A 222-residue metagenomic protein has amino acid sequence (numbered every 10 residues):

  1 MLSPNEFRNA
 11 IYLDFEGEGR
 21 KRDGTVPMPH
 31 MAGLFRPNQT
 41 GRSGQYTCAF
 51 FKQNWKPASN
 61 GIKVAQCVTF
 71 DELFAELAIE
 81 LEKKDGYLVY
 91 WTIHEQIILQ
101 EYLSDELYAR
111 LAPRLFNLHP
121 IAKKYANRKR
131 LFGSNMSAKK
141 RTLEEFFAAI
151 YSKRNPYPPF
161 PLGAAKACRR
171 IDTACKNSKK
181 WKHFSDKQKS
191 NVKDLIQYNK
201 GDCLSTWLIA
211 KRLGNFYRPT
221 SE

Functional and structural regions predicted by a protein language model:
M1, E95-Q96, K179-K182: Short, motif-level signal for alpha-helix interfacial/capping segments enriched in acidic residues and aromatics/proline
M1-L81: Conserved RNase H-like, two-metal-ion catalytic cores of nucleic-acid enzymes
D14-E16, E95, N117, D202: Acidic active-site catalytic centers that drive phospho-/nucleotidyl reactions and related ester hydrolyses
K21-D23, K124, I209: Active-site-proximal flexible loops/turns
G24, Q100-L103, K211: Short amphipathic alpha-helical segments
T47, F51-I150: Conserved DEDDh/DEDDy metal-dependent 3′-5′ exonuclease domain
F146-E222: Acidic, Mg2+-coordinating catalytic module of metal-dependent nucleases/exonucleases that use a two-metal-ion mechanism
